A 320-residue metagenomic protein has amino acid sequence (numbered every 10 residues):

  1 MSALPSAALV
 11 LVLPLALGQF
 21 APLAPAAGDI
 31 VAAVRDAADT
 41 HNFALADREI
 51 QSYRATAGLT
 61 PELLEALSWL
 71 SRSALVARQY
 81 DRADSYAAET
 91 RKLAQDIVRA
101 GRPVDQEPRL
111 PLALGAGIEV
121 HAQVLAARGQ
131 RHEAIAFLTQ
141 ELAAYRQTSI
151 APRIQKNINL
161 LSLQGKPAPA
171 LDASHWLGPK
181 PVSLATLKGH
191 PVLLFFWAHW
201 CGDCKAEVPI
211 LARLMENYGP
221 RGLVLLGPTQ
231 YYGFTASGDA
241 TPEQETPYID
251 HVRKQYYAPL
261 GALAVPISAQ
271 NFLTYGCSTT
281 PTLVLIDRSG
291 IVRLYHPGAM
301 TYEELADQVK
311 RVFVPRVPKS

Functional and structural regions predicted by a protein language model:
T56-E62, L93-L112, Q140-I154: Short solvent-exposed coil/turn linkers within tandem alpha-helical repeat scaffolds
A127, R131-S174, A185-K188: N-proximal helix/coil linker or "cap" segments that precede and/or mark the start of modular domains
P181-E207, L211, L225-L226: Short active-site neighborhood of thiol/selenol oxidoreductases, capturing the structured segment around
A206-Y256, A264-L273: Structural microenvironment flanking redox-active thiols in thiol-disulfide oxidoreductases
Y256-K310: Thiol/disulfide oxidoreductase modules built on the thioredoxin-like
